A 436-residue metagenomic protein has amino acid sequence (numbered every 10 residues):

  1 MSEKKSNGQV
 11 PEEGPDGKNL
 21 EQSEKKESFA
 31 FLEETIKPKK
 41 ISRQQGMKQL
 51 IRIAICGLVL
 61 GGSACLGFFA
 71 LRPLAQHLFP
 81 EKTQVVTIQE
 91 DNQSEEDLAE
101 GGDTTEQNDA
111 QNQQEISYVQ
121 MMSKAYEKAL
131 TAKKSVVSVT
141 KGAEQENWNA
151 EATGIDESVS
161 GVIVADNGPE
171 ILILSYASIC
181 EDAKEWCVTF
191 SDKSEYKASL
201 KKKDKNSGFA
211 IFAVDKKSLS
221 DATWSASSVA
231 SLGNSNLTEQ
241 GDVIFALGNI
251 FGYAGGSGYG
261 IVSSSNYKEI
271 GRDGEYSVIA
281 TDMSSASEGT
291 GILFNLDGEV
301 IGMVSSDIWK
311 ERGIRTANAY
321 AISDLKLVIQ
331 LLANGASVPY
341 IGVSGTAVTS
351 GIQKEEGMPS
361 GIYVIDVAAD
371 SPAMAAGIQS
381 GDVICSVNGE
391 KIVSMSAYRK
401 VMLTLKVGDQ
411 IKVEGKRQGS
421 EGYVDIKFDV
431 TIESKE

Functional and structural regions predicted by a protein language model:
M1-W148, E185, L219-A222, V300: N-terminal targeting leaders that route proteins to membranes or the secretory/organellar pathways
K48, K217-A230, G258-T316, K354 (+1 more regions): Active-site region of chymotrypsin-like
F68-F69, T140, I171-Y176, L237-I250 (+5 more regions): Active-site-proximal beta-strands of protease catalytic cores
P73-E81, D166-A210, V214-K217: Catalytic-histidine neighborhood of serine endopeptidases, predominantly the chymotrypsin-like S1/PA family
V119-E127, A143-Y176, E195-K197, V229-S231 (+2 more regions): A conserved glycine-rich beta-strand in the N-terminal activation segment of trypsin-fold
K128, I163, S199-K201, L219-Y253 (+4 more regions): Active-site substrate-binding loop(s) of clan PA
W148-G154, K203-S207, S218-A222, S264-I279 (+3 more regions): Gly/Ser-enriched beta-turn/beta-hairpin loop segments
A333-V401, E414-E436: PDZ/PDZ-like groove recognition
